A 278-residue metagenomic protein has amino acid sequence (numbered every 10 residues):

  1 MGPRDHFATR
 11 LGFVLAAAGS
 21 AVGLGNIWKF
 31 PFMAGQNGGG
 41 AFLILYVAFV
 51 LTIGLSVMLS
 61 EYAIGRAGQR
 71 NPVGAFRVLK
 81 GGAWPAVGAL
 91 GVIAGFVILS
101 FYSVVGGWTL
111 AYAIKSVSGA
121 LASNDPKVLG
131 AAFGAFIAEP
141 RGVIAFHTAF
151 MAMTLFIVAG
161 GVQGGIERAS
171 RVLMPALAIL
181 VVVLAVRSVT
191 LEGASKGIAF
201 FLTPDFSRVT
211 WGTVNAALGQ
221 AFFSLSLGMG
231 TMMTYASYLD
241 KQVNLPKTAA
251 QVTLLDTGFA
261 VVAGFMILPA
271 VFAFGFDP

Functional and structural regions predicted by a protein language model:
M1-W28, L55-Y62, R66-L79, P85-A89 (+1 more regions): Membrane-interface "cap" regions at the ends of multi-pass membrane proteins
G2-D5, M33-N37, A67-L90, S103-Q163 (+1 more regions): Inter-helical loop and helix-membrane interface segments of multi-pass membrane transporters/permeases
G2-F7, L11, E167, R171-P278: Membrane-embedded translocation segments of transport machinery
D5, A34-S60, G142-V143: Extracellular loop-to-transmembrane helix junctions
H6-A17, F42-L45, A83-F96, A145-F150 (+2 more regions): Select transmembrane alpha-helical segments in multipass membrane proteins
G12-F49, K196, M233-A236, T248-A250 (+1 more regions): Transmembrane helix-boundary motif of multi-pass solute transporters/channels
L24, G54-M58, R66, F96-G107 (+6 more regions): Transmembrane alpha-helical segments of multi-pass membrane transport proteins and ion-pumping complexes
Y46-L55, V92-V117, F146-G160, P175-S188 (+1 more regions): Hydrophobic core segments of alpha-helical transmembrane domains in multi-pass membrane transport and ion-translocation
